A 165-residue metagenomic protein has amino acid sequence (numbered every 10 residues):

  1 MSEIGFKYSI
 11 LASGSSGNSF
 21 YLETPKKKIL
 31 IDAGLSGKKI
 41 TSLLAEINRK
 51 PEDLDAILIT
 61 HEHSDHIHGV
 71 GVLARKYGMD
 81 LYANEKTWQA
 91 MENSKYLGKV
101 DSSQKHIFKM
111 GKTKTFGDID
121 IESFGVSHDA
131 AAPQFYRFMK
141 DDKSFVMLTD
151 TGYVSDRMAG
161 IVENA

Functional and structural regions predicted by a protein language model:
M1-I47, P133-D150: Conserved beta-strand hairpin/beta-sheet module of binuclear metal-dependent hydrolase folds, prominently
S9-S19, A56-V70, A74, E92 (+1 more regions): Structured catalytic core of nucleotide-sugar glycosyltransferases
A12, A33-L35, E62, K86 (+2 more regions): Active-site metal-binding loops of divalent metal-dependent hydrolases
G37, I67, M91, P133 (+1 more regions): Short, well-ordered alpha-helical microsegments
K38-A83, N164-A165: Active-site metal-binding motif and surrounding structural segment of the metallo-beta-lactamase
L44-N48, K114-D118, M158-I161: Short amphipathic alpha-helix with an adjacent loop that forms part of the alpha/beta core around
E85-Q134, M139-D142: Metallo-beta-lactamase
A130, V146-A165: Active-site-proximal loop/helix segments of hydrolase catalytic cores
